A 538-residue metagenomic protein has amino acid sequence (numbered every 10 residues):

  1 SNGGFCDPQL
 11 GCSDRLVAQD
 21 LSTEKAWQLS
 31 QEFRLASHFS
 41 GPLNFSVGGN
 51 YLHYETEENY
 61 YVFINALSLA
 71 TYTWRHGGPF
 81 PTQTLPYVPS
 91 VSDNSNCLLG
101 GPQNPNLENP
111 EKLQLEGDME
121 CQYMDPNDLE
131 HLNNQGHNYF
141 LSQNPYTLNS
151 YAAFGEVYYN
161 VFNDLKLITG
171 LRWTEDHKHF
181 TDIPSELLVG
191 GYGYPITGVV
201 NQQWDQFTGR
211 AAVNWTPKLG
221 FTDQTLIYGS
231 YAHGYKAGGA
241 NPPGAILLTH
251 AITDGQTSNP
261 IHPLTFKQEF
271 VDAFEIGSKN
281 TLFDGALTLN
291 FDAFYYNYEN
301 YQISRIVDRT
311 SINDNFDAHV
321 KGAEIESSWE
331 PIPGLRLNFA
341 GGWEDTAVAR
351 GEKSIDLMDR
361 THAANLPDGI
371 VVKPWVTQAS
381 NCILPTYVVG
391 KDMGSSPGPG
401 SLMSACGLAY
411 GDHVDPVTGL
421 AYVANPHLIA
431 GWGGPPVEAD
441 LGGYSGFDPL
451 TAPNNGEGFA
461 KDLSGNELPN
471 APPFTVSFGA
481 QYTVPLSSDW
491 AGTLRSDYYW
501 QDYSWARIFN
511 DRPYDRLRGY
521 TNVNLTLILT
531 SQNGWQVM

Functional and structural regions predicted by a protein language model:
S1-N2, Y61-Y72, I183-Y192, P243-I252 (+4 more regions): Flexible, surface-exposed loop regions and adjacent strand-edge segments of Gram-negative outer-membrane beta-barrel
L16-L21, S30, R34, S68 (+8 more regions): Extracellular loop and loop/strand-boundary signature of outer-membrane beta-barrel proteins
L29, R34-N50, Y54, N160 (+7 more regions): Conserved C-terminal beta-signal and adjacent last beta-strands/turns of outer-membrane beta-barrel proteins
H38, S46-Q224, Q256, I261 (+3 more regions): Signature of Gram-negative outer-membrane beta-barrel scaffolds
H38-P42, F162-D164, T216-T222, V271 (+6 more regions): Outer-membrane beta-barrel channels and translocator barrels
V47-H53, T169-E175, I227-H233, S278 (+4 more regions): Transmembrane beta-barrel strands of outer-membrane/channel proteins
N163-D164, Y295-N297, D314-I508: Gram-negative outer-membrane beta-barrel transporters
G220, Y228-A232, K236, S258-P260 (+3 more regions): Membrane-embedded beta-barrel scaffold of Gram-negative outer-membrane proteins
